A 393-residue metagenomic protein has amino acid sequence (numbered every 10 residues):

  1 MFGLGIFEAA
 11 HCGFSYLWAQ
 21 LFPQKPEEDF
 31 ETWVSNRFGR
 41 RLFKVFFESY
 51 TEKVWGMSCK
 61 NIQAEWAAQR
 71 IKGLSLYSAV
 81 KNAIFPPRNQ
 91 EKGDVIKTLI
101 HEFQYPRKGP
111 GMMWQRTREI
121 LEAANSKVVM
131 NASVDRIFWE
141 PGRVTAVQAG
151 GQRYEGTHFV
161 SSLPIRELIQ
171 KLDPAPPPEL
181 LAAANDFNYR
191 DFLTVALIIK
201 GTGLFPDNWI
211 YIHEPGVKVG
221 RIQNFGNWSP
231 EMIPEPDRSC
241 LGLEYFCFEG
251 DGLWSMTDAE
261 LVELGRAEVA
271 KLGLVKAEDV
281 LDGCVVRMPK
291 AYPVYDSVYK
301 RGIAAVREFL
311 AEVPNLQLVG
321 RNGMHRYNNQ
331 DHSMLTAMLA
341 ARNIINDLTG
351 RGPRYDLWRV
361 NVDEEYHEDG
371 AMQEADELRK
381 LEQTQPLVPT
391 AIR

Functional and structural regions predicted by a protein language model:
M1-A9: N-terminal glycine-rich phosphate/pyrophosphate-binding loop and immediately adjacent elements
E8-E140, T145, G156, S162: Active-site/ligand-binding neighborhood in enzyme catalytic cores
R41, K108, Y327-D331, L335: Short, conserved micro-motifs enriched in small and acidic residues
P106, M130-E278, V286, K300 (+3 more regions): Mid-domain catalytic core of redox enzymes that form a hydrophobic substrate pocket/lid adjacent to a catalytic redox
K127-V129, L281-C284, Q317: General small-molecule cofactor/ligand-binding pocket signal
P230-P236, M288-H325: FAD-binding beta-loop-beta segment adjacent to the flavin cofactor pocket
H332-R354: Internal hydrophobic alpha-helix adjacent to the cofactor/substrate pocket in enzyme cavities
